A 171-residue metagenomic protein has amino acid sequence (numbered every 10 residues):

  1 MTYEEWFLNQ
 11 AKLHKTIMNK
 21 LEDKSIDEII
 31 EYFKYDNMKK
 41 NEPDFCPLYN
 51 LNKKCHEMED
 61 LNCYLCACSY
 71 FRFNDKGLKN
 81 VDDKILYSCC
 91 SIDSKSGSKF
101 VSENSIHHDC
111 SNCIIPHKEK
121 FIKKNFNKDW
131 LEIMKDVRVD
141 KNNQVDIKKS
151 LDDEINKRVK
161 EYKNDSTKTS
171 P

Functional and structural regions predicted by a protein language model:
T2-S166: Cysteine-centered metal-binding/redox modules
